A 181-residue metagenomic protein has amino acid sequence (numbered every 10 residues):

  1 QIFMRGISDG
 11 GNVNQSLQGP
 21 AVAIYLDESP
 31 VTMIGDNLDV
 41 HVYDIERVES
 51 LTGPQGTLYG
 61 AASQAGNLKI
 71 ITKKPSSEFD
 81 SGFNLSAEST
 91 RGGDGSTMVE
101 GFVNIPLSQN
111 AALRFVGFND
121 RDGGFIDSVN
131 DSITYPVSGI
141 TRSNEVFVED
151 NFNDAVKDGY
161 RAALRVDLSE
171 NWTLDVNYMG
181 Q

Functional and structural regions predicted by a protein language model:
Q1-I2, Q15-G19, D36-V42, G60-Q64 (+1 more regions): Short, glycine-/polar-rich solvent-exposed loops and beta-turns at beta-strand/coil boundaries
I2-F3, Y25, S50, S63-L85 (+1 more regions): N-terminal periplasmic accessory domains that precede and gate Gram-negative outer-membrane beta-barrel machines
I7-D9, D27-S29, Q55, K73-P75 (+3 more regions): Solvent-exposed coil/turn segments that connect beta secondary-structure elements in extracytoplasmic/periplasmic
V13-Q15, A21-P54, G101: Short acidic/polar hinge/loop motifs at secondary-structure boundaries that mediate gating or recognition
P20, D44, Q64, T97 (+1 more regions): Exposed loop/turn and edge beta-strand positions of beta-sandwich/beta-sheet ligand-binding modules
A21, S76-G82, A112, T173: Outer-membrane beta-barrel architecture
I34, Y59, E88-T90, V148-N151: Outer-membrane beta-barrel domain signature
R91-Q181: Transmembrane beta-barrel wall of Gram-negative outer-membrane proteins
